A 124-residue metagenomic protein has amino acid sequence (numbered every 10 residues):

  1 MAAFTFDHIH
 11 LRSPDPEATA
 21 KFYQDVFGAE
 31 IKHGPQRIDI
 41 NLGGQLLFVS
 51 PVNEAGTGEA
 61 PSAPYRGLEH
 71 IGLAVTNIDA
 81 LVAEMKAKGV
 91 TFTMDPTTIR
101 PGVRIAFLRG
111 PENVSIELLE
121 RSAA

Functional and structural regions predicted by a protein language model:
M1-T5, E30-G72, A83-R109, R121-A124: Vicinal oxygen chelate
H10-R12, G72-T76, R109: Short hydrophobic/aromatic beta-strand micro-patches that form the beta-sheet surface supporting nucleotide- or nucleic
R12, A29-E30: Histidine kinase transmitter module recognition
S13-A18: Short acidic-aromatic low-complexity motifs
T19-Q24, M85, N113: Conserved active-site tyrosine of GNAT-family acetyltransferases
L118: Short glycine-/small-residue motifs
